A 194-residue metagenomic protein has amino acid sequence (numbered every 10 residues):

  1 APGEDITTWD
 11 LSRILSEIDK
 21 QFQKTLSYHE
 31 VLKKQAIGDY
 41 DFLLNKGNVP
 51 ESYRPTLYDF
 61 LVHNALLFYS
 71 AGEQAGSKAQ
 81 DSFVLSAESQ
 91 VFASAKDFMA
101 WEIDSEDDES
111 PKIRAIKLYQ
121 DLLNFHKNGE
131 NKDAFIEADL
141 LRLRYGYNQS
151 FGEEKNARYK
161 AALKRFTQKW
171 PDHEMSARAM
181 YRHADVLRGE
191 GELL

Functional and structural regions predicted by a protein language model:
A1-L194: Extracytoplasmic/secretory-pathway proteins
